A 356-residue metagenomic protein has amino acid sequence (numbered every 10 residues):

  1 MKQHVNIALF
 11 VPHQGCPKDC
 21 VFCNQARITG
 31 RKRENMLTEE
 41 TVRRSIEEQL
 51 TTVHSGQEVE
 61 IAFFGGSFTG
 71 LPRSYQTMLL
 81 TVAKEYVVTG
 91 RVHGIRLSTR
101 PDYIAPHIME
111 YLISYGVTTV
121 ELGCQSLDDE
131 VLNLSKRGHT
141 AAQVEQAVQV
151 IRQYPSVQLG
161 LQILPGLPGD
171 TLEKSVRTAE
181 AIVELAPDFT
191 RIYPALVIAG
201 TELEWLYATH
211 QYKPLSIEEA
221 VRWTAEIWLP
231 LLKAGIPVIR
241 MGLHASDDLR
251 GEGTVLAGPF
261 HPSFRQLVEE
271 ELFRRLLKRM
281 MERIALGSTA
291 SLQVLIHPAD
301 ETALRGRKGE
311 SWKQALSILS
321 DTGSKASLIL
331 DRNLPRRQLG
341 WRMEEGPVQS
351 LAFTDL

Functional and structural regions predicted by a protein language model:
M1-G30, E47-G65, T69, S98-R100 (+2 more regions): N-terminal pre-triad scaffold of radical SAM enzymes
K2-V5, Y212-L356: Auxiliary Fe-S-binding modules of radical SAM enzymes
H4, G56-E58, V92-G94, V117 (+5 more regions): A general structural motif
P12-C16, Y193-I198, H244: Short glycine-enriched loops at secondary-structure junctions
K18-C20, I198-E204, L249-G251: Short acidic/His/Gly/Ser-rich catalytic and metal-binding motifs that mark active-site loops of diverse hydrolases
I28-E40, G65-Q158, I163-V221: Conserved non-cysteine loop/helix-boundary elements of the Radical SAM core domain that shape
Q49-S55, Y86-T89, I284-A285, I318-L319: Alpha-helix termini
E60, G94-R96, Q158-G160, S291-Q293 (+1 more regions): Residues at or immediately flanking beta-strands
